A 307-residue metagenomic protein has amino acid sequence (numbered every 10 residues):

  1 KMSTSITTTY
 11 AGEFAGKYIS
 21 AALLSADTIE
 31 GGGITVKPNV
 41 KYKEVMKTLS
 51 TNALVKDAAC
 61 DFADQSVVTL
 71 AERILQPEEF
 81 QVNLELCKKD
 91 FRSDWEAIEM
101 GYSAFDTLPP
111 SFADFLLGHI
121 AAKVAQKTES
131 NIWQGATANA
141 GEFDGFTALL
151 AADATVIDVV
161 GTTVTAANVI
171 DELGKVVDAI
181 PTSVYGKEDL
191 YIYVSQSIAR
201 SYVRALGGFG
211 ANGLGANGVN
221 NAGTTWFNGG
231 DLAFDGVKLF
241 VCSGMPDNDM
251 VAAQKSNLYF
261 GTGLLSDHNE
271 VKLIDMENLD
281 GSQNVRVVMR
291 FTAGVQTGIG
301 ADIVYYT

Functional and structural regions predicted by a protein language model:
M2-K56, D144-T162, A167, V203-T307: Sequence/fold signature of self-assembling virion shell proteins
A53-F115: Long, hydrophobic/aromatic-enriched structural stretches that serve as scaffold segments
E79-Q81, L117, K187-D189, G236 (+1 more regions): Extracellular structured ligand-interaction cores
C87-D94, V194-I198, A253-K255, T297-I299: Helix N-cap / beta->alpha transition motif
D94-W95, E129, S201-V203: Short helix/loop capping segments that flank catalytic or ligand/cofactor-binding pockets
E96, I132-T137, K187-S195, G215-V219: Short coil/turn segments at secondary-structure boundaries
A97-A179, Y306-T307: Alpha-helical scaffold segments that mediate packing/assembly in large oligomeric complexes
D171-F209: Ordered core of a single globular domain
